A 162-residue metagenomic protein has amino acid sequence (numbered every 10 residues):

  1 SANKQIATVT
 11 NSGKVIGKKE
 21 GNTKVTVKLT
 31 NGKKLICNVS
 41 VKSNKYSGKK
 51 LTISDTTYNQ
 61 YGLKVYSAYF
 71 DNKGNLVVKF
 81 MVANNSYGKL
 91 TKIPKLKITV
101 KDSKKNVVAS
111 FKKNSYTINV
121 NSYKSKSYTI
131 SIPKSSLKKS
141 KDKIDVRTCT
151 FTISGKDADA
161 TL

Functional and structural regions predicted by a protein language model:
S1-K45: Extracytoplasmic soluble-region selector
T10-N11, Y61-S67, F111-Y116: Short structured motifs
Y46-N72: Low-complexity, acidic Ser/Thr/Pro/Gly-rich terminal tails and inter-domain linkers that flank the onset of structured
S47-K50, I132-L162: Surface-exposed edge beta-strand/loop patches
L76-N84: Short, well-ordered beta-strand segments enriched in hydrophobic/aromatic residues
A83-S122: The feature marks short-to-medium sequence segments in extracytoplasmic or secretory-pathway proteins
N106-R147: Short, solvent-exposed, Trp/other aromatic-anchored flexible loops in extracytoplasmic proteins
